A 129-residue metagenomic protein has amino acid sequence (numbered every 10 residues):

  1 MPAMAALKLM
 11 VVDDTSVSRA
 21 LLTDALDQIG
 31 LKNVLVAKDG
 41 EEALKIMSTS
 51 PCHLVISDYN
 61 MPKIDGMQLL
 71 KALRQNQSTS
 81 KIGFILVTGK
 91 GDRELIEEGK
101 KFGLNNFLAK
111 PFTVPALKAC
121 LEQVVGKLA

Functional and structural regions predicted by a protein language model:
A6-V17, L22-L26, V55: Conserved acidic segment of CheY-like receiver
V36-L54: Acidic, metal-coordinating helix/loop segments flanking the phosphotransfer/catalytic sites of two-component signaling
P51-H53, S78-G83: His-Asp phosphorelay/catalytic-motif detector in bacterial-type signaling
M61: Receiver (REC) domain active-site loop signature in two-component systems and cognate sites in sensor histidine kinases
F112-L121: C-terminal output helix
